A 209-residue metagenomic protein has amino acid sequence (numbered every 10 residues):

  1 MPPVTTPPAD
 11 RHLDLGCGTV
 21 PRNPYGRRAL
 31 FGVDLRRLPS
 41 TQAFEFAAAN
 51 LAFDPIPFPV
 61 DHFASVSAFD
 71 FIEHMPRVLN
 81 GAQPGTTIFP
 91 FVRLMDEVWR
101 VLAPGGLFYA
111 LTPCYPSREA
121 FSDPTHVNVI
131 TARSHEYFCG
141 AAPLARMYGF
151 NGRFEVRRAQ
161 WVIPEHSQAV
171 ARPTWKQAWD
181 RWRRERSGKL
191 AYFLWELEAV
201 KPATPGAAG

Functional and structural regions predicted by a protein language model:
D10-P55: Class I SAM-dependent methyltransferase SAM/SAH-binding core
F53-S67: A short acidic, Gly/Pro-enriched loop at the edge of an enzyme's catalytic core that lines a small-molecule cofactor
S65-F71, R77: A short beta-strand submotif of the Rossmann-like class I SAM-dependent methyltransferase core that lines
G85-P104: A short glycine-rich, Lys/Arg-flanked "PGG" loop and its adjoining helix->strand segment in the class I
G105-T112: Conserved beta-strand signature within the Rossmann-like core of class I S-adenosyl-L-methionine
P113-R118: Short "lid" loop at the C-terminus of a central beta-strand within the Rossmann-like core of SAM-dependent
F121-R158: Conserved Class I S-adenosyl-L-methionine
Y148, G152-G209: C-terminal lobe and adjacent flexible extensions of AdoMet/dcAdoMet transferase-like proteins
